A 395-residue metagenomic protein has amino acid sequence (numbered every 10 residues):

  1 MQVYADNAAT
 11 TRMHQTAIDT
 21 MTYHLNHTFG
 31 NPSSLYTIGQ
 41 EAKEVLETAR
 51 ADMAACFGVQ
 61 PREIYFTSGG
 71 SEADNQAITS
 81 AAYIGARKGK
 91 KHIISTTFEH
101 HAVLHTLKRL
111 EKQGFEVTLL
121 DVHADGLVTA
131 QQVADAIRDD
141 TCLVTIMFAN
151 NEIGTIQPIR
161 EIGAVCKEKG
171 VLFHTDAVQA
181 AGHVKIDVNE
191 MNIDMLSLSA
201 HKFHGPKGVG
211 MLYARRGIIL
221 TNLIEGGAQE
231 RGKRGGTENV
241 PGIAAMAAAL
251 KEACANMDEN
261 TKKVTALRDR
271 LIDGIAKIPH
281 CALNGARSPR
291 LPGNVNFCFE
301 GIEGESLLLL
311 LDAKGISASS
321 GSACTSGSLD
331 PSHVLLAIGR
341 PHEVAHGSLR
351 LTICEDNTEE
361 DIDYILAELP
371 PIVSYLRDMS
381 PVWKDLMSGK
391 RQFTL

Functional and structural regions predicted by a protein language model:
M1-L395: Pyridoxal 5′-phosphate
